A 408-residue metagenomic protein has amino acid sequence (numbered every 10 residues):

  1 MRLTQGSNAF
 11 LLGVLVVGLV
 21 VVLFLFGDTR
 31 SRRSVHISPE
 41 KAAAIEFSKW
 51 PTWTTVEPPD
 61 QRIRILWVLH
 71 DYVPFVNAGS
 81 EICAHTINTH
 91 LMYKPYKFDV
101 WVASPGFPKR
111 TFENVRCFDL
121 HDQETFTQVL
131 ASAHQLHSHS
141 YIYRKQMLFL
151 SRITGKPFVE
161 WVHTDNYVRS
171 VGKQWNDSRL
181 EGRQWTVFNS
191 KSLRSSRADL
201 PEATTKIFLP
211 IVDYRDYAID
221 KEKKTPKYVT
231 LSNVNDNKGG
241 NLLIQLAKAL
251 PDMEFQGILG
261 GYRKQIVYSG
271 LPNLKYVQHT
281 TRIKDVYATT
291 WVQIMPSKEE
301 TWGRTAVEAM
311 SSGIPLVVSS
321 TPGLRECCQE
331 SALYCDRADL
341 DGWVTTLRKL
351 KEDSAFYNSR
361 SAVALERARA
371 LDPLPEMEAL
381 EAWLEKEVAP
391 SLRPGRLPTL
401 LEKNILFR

Functional and structural regions predicted by a protein language model:
L130, H279-T280, D285-T290: Short alpha-helical donor nucleotide-sugar binding micro-motif in glycosyltransferases
S138-R144, V162: Short His-centered aromatic/hydrophobic patch
Y167, G182-A218: Donor nucleotide-sugar binding/catalytic pocket of nucleotide-sugar-dependent glycosyltransferases
D199, D213-G270, Y276: Conserved catalytic-core segment of nucleotide-activated headgroup transferases in glycan assembly
V234, A332-L340, K349-S354: Conserved acidic donor-binding segment of nucleotide-sugar-dependent glycosyltransferases
K298: Aromatic "clamp/platform" in nucleotide-sugar-dependent glycosyltransferases that forms part of the donor/acceptor
P315-V318: Short hydrophobic beta-strand element within catalytic cores of glycosyltransferases and related nucleotide-activated
A355-R393: A charged, aromatic-enriched C-terminal amphipathic alpha-helix characteristic of glycosyltransferases across folds
